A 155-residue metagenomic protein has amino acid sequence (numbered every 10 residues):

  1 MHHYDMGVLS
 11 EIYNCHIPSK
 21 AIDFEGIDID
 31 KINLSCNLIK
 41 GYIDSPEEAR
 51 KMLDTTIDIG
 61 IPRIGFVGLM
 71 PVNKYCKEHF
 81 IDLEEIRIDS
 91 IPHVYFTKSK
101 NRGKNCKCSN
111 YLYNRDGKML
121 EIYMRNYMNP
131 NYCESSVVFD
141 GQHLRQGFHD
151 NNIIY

Functional and structural regions predicted by a protein language model:
Y4, I39, M70-P71, H143 (+1 more regions): Short, solvent-exposed loop/turn segments at secondary-structure junctions
G7-K20, E25-N129: Radical SAM enzyme [4Fe-4S]-AdoMet core and its adjacent flexible, acidic and glycine-rich loops/tails across
Y132-Y155: Radical SAM enzyme core and accessory elements
